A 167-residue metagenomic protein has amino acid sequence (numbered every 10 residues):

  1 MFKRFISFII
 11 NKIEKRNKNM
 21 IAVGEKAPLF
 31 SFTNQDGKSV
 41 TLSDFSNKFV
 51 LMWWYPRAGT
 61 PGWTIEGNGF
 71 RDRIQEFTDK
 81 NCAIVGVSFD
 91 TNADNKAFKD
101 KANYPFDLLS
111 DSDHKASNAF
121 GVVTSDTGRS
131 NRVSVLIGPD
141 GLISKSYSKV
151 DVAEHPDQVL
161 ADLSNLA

Functional and structural regions predicted by a protein language model:
F2-A167: Chalcogenol-based redox active-site neighborhoods
